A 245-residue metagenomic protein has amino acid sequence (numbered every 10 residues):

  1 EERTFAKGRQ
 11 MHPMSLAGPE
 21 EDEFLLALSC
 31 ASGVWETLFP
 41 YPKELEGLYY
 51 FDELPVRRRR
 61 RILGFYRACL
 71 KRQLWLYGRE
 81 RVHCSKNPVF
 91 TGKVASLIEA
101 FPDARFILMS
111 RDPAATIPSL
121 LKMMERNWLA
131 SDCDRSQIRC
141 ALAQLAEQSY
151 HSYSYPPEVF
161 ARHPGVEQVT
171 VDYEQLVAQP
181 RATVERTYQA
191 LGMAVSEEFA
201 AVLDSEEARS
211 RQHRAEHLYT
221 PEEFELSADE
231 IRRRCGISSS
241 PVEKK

Functional and structural regions predicted by a protein language model:
E1-H83: PAPS-dependent sulfation machinery
Y50, R57-G64, L74-Y77, L120-T170 (+1 more regions): PAPS-dependent sulfotransferases, especially Golgi type II membrane carbohydrate sulfotransferases
Y66, F90-K93, S152: Amphipathic coiled-coil/heptad-repeat helices and related helical stalk/stem segments that mediate oligomerization
A68-K71, V94-A95, P156: A generic local structural motif
W75, R79-D103: Flexible, glycine/threonine-enriched loop-and-boundary segments that flank and lead into catalytic domains of large
N87, L97-K122: Conserved phosphate-donor/acceptor-positioning beta-strand/loop module used by diverse small-molecule
F90-V94, A114-I117, V177-P180: Flexible loop/turn segments at secondary-structure boundaries
